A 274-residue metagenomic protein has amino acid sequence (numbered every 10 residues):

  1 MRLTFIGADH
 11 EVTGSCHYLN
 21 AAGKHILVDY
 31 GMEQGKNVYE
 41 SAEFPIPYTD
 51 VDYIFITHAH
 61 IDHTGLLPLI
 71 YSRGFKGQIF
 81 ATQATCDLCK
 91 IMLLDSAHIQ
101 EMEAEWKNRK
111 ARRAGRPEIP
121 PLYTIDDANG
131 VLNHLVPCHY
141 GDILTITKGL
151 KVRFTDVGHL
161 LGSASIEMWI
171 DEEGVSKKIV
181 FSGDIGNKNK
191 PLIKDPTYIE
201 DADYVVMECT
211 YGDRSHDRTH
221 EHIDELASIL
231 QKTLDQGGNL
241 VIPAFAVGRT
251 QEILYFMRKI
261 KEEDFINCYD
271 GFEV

Functional and structural regions predicted by a protein language model:
M1-F55, T64, Y71-E252, R258-F265: His/Asp/Glu-rich metal-coordinating catalytic cores of metallo-dependent phosphodiesterases/hydrolases acting on
F265-V274: Acidic, His- and aromatic-enriched active-site or binding-groove loops in soluble protein domains that engage sugars
